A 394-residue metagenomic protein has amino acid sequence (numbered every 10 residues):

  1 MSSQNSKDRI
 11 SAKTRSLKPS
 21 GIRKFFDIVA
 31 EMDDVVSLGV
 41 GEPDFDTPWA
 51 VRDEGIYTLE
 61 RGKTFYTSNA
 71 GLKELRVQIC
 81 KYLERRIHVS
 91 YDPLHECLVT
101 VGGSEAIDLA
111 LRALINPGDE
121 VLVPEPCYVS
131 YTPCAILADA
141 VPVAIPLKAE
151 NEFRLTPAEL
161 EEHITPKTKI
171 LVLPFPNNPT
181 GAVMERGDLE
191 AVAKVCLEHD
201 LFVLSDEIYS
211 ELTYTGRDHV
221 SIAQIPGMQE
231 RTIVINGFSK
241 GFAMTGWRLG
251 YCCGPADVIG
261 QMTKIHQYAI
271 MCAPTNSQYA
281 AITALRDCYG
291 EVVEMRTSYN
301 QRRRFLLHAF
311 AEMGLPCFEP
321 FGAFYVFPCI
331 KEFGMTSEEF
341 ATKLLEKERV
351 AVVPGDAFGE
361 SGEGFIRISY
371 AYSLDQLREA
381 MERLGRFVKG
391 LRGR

Functional and structural regions predicted by a protein language model:
M1-S16, I28-M32, V36, V40-T58 (+1 more regions): PLP-dependent class I/II
G62: Conserved nucleotide-sugar phosphate-binding/catalytic loop shared by glycosyltransferases and other
F65-Y66, Y209: Intrinsically disordered, tyrosine-centered linear signaling motifs in cytosolic regions
Y66-V101: Conserved N-terminal alpha-helix of the aminotransferase class I/II PLP-enzyme fold
